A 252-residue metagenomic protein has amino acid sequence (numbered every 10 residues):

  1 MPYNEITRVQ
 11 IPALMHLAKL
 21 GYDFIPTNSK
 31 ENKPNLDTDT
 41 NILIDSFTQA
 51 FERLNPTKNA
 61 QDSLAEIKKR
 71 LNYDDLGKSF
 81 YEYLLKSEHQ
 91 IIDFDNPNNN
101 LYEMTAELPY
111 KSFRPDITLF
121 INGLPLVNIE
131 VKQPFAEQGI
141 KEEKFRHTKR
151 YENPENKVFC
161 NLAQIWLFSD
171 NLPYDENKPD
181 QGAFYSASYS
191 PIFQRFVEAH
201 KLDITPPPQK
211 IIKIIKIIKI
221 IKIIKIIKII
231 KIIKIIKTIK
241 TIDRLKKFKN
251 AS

Functional and structural regions predicted by a protein language model:
M1-K216, K247-S252: An alpha-helical interface "stripe"
I214-I239: Long, intrinsically disordered low-complexity tandem-repeat segments
T238-T241, A251: Ala/Thr-enriched low-complexity intrinsically disordered regions
